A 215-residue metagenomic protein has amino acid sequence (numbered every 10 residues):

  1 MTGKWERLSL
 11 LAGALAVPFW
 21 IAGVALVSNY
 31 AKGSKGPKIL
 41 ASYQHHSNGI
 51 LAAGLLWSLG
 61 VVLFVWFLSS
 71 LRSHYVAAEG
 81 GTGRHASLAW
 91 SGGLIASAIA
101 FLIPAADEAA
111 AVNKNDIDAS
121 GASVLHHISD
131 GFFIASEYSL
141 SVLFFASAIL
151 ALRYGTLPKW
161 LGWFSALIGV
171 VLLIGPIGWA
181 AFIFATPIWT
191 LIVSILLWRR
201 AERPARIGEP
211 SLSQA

Functional and structural regions predicted by a protein language model:
M1-A215: Hydrophobic, aromatic-enriched alpha-helical segments typical of multi-pass transmembrane helices
